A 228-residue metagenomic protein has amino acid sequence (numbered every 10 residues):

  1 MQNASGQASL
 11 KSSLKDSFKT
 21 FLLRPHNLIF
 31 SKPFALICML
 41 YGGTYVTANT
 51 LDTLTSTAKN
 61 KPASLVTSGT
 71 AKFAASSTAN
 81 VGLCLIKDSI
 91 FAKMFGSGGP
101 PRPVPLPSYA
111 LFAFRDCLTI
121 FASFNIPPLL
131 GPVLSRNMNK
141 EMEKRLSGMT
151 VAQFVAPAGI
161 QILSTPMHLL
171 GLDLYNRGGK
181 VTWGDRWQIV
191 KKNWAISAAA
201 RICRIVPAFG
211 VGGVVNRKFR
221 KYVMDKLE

Functional and structural regions predicted by a protein language model:
M1-I160, T165-E228: Glycine-rich, hydrophobic membrane-spanning regions of integral membrane proteins that mediate transport
